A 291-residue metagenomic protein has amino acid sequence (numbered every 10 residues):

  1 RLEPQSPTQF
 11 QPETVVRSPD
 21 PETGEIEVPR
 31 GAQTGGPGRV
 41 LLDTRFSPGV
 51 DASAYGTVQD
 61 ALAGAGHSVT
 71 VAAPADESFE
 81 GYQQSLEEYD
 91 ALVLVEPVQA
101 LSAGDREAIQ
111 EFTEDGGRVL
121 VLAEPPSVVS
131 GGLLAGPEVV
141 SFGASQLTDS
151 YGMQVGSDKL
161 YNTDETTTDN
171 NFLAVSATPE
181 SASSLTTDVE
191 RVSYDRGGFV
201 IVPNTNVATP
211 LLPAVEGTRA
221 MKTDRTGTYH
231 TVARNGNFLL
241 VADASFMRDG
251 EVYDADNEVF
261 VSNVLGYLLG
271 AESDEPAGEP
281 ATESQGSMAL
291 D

Functional and structural regions predicted by a protein language model:
R1-D291: Short, surface-exposed patches at the edges or C-terminal ends of soluble domains, predominantly
